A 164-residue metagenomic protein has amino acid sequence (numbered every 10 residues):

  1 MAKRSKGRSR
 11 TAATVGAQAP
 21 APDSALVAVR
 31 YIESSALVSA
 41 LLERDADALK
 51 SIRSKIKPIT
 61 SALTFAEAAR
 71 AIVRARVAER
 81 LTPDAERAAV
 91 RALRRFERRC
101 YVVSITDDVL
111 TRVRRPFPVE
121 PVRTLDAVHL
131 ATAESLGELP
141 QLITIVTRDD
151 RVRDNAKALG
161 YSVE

Functional and structural regions predicted by a protein language model:
M1-E67, A75-R87: Short, well-structured N-terminal submotif of metal-dependent ribonuclease cores
A2-S9, G16, P20, R99-R151: Active-site neighborhoods of divalent-metal-dependent phosphate/nucleic-acid chemistry enzymes
I32, S162-E164: Short hydrophobic/aromatic-enriched beta-strand-loop microsegments
L41-E43, E134, K157: Short, function-defining helix-loop hinge/capping sites that tune catalysis or transport
K50, P58-T60, V73-V77, P83-V103 (+3 more regions): Anionic, Ser/Thr-rich low-complexity intrinsically disordered regions
A69-V73, E134: Short, amphipathic alpha-helical segments that act as regulatory/interfacial helices in nucleotide-processing proteins
